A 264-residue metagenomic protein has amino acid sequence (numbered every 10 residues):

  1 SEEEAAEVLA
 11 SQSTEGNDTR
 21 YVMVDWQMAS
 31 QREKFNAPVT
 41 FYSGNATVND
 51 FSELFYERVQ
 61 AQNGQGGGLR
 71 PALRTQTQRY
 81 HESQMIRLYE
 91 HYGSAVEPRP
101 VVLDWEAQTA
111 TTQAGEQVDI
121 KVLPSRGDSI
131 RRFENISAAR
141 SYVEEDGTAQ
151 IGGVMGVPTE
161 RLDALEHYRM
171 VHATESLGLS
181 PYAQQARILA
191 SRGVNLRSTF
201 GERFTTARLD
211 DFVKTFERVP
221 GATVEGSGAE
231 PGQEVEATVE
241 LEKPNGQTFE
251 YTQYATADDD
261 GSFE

Functional and structural regions predicted by a protein language model:
S1-E264: Extracytoplasmic
